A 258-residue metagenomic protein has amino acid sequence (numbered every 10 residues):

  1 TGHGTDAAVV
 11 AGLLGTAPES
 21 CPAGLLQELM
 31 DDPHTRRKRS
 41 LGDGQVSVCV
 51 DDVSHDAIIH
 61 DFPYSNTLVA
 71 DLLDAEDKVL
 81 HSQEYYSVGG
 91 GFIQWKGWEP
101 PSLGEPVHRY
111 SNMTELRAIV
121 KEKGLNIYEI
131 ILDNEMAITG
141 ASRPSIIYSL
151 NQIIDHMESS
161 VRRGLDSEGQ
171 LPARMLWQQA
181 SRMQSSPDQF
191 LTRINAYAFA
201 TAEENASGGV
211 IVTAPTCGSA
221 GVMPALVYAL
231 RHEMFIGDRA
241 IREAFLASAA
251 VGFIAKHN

Functional and structural regions predicted by a protein language model:
T1, T5, T16, T35 (+7 more regions): Residue-identity detector for threonine
T1-C21, L26-R36, R242-N258: A structural-propensity feature for long, helix-poor, extended segments
G2, G15, G89-G91, G208-G209 (+1 more regions): Glycine-centered flexibility sites
A8-G12, G89-G91, G104-E105, E233: Short, low-complexity, polar/charged sequence segments that are solvent-exposed and flexible
A17-S186: C-terminal regulatory domains involved in ligand/effector binding and gene-expression control
P144-H257: Accessory "access/gating" subregions that flank catalytic or transport cores
